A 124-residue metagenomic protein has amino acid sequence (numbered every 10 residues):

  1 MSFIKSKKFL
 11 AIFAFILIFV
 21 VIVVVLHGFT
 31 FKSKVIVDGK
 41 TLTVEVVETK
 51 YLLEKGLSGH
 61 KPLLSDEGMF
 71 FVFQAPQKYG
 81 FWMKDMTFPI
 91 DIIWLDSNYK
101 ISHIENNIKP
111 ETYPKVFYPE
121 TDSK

Functional and structural regions predicted by a protein language model:
M1-I18, V24: N-terminal Sec-pathway targeting helices
V20-K124: Compact, glycine-rich, soluble single-domain proteins
